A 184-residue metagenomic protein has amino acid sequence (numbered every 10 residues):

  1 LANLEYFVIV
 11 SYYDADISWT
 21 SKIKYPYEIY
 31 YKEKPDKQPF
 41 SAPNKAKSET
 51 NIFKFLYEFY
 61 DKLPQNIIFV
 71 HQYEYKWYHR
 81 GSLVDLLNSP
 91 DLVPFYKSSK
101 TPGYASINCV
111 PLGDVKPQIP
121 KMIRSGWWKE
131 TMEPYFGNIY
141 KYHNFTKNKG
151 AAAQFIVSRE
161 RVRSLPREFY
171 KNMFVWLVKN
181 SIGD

Functional and structural regions predicted by a protein language model:
L1-D184: ER/Golgi luminal nucleotide-sugar-dependent glycosyltransferases, focusing on the catalytic module
